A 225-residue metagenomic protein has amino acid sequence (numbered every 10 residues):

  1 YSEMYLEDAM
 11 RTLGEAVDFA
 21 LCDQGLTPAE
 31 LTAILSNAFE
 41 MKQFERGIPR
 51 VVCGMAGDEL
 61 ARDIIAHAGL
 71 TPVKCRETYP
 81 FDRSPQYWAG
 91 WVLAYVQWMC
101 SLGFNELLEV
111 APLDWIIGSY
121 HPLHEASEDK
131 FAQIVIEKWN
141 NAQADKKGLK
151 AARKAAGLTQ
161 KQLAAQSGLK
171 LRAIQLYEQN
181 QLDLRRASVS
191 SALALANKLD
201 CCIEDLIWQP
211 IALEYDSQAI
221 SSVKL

Functional and structural regions predicted by a protein language model:
Y1-W98, I134-V135: C-terminal alpha-helical interaction appendages
L21, R153, A164, A196: The alpha-helix within a helix-turn-helix
A29, K150-A151, K161, L171-Q175 (+1 more regions): Residues within the helices of the helix-turn-helix
L35, G157-Y177: Short alpha-helical DNA-recognition segment
R46-R50, G168-R185: Recognition helix of helix-turn-helix/homeodomain-like DNA-binding domains that insert into the DNA major groove
A61-G69, V189-D205: DNA major-groove recognition helix of helix-turn-helix/homeodomain DNA-binding modules
I134-A156: A short, Lys/Arg-rich alpha-helix, primarily the initiator
N197, I207-L225: Short, charged recognition helix plus adjacent turn of helix-turn-helix-like nucleic-acid-binding domains
